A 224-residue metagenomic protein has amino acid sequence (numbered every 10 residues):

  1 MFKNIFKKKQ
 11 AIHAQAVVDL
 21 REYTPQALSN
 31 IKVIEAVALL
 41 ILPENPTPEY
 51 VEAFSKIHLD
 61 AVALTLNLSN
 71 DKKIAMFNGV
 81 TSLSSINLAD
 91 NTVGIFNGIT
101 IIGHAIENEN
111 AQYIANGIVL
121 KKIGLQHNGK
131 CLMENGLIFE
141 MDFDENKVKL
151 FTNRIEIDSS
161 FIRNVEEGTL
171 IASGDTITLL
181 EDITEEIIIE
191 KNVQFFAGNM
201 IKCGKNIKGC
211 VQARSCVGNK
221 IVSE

Functional and structural regions predicted by a protein language model:
F2-I12, Y23-E35, N45-I57, L64-A75 (+6 more regions): Short, T/G/N/S-enriched strand-turn elements that build extracellular solenoid repeat scaffolds
L40-E44, L120-I123, I201-G204: Short internal beta-strands
V62-T65, S223-E224: Arg/Lys-rich RNA-binding interfaces used to dock onto structured RNA substrates
E140-M141, V222-E224: Short acidic-hydrophobic, aromatic-tinged amphipathic segments that line or gate anion-handling sites
